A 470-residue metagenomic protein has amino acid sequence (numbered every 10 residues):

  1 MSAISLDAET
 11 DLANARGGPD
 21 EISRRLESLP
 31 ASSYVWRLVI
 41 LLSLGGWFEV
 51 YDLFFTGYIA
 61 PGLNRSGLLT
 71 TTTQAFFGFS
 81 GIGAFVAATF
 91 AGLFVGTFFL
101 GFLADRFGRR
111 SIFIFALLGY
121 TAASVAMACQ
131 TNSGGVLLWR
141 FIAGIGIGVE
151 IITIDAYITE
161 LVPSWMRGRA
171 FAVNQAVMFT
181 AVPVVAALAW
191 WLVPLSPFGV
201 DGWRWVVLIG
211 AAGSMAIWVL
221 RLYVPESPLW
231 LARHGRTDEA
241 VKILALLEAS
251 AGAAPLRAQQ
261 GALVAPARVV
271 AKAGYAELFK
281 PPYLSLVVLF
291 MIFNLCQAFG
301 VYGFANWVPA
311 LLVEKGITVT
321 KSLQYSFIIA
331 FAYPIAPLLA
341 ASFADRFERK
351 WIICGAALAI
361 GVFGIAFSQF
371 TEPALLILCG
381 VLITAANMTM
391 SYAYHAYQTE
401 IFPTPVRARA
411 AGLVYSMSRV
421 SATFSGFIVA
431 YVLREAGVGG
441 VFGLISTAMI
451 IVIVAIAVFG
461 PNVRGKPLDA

Functional and structural regions predicted by a protein language model:
M1-A470: Transmembrane-helix signature of 12-pass secondary carriers
